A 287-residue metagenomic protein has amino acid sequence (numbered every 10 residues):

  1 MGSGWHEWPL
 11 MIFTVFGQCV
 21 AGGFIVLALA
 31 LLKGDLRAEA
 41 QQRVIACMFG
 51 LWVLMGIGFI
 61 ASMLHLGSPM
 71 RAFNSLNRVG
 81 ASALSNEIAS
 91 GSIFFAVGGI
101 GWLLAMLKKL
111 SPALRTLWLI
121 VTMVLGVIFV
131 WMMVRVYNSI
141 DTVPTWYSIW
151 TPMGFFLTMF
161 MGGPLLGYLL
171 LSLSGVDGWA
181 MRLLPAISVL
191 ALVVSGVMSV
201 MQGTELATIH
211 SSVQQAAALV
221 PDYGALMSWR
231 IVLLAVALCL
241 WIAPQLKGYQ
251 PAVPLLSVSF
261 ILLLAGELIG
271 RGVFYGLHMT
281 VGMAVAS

Functional and structural regions predicted by a protein language model:
M1-I57, G276-L277: N-terminal signal-anchor module of multipass membrane proteins
M1-L10, M63-S85, V134-P152, Q202-A225 (+1 more regions): Membrane-interface interhelical loops and short amphipathic "cap" helices that link adjacent transmembrane segments
T14-Q18, A38, S90-S92, V97-G266: Long, contiguous internal "core" modules enriched in hydrophobic/ aromatic residues
I25, L166, R271: A residue-level signal for conserved active-site and pocket-lining positions in enzyme catalytic cores
L29, I57-I60, L166, L170: Alpha-helical membrane-inserting segments
Q42-R43, G80-S85, R115: Interfacial loop-to-helix junctions that mark the boundaries of transmembrane helices in multi-pass membrane
G50-K109, M123-G126: Long, hydrophobic/aromatic-enriched structural stretches that serve as scaffold segments
A265-V273: Intrinsically disordered cytosolic tails
